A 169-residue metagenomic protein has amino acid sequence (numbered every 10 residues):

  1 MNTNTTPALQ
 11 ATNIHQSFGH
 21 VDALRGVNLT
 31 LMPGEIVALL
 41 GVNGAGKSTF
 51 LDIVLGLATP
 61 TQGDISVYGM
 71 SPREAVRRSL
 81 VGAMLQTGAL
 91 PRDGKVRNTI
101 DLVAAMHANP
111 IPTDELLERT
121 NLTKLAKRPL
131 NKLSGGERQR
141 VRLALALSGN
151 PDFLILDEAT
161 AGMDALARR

Functional and structural regions predicted by a protein language model:
V42-G46: Walker A (P-loop) phosphate-binding loop of ABC-type ATPase nucleotide-binding domains
L55: Helix-to-loop junction immediately C-terminal to a conserved catalytic motif
G63-R73: Conserved ABC transporter NBD signature motif
T87, R92-M106: Q-loop/switch helix immediately C-terminal to the Walker
D101, A105, P110-A126: Conserved ABC ATPase "signature" region
L154-E158, M163: Catalytic Walker B motif of ABC-type/P-loop ATPase nucleotide-binding domains
